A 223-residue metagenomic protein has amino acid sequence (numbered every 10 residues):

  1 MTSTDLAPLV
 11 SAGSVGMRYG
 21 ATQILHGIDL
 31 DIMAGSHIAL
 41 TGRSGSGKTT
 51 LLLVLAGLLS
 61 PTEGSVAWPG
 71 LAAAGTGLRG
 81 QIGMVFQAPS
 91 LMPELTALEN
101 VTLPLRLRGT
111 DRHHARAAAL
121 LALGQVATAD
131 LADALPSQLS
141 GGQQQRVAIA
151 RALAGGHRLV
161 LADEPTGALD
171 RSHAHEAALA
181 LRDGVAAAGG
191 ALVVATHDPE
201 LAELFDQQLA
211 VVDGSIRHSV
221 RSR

Functional and structural regions predicted by a protein language model:
V10, L25-G27: Conserved structural motif at the start of ABC-family nucleotide-binding domains
A56: Helix-to-loop junction immediately C-terminal to a conserved catalytic motif
G70-G83, G109-R112: ABC ATPase NBD coupling module
L95-L103: Short coil-to-helix segment of the ABC ATPase nucleotide-binding domain corresponding to the Q-loop/switch region
T128, A132, A152-L153: ABC ATPase C-loop
L135-L139, Q143: Conserved ABC ATPase signature
A154-R158: A short, proline-enriched helix->beta-strand linker immediately N-terminal to the Walker B motif in ABC-type P-loop
V160-D163: Catalytic Walker B motif of ABC-type/P-loop ATPase nucleotide-binding domains
